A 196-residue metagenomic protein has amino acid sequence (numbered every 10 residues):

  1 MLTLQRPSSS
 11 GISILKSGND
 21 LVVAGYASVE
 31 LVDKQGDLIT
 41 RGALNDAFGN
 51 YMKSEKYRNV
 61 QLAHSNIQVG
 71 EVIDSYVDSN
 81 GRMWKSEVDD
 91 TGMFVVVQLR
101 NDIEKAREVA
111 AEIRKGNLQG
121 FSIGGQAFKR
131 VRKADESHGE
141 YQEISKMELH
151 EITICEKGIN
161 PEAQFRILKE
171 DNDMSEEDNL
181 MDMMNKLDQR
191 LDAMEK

Functional and structural regions predicted by a protein language model:
M1-E176, D182, K186, R190: Signature of dsDNA virion morphogenesis modules
